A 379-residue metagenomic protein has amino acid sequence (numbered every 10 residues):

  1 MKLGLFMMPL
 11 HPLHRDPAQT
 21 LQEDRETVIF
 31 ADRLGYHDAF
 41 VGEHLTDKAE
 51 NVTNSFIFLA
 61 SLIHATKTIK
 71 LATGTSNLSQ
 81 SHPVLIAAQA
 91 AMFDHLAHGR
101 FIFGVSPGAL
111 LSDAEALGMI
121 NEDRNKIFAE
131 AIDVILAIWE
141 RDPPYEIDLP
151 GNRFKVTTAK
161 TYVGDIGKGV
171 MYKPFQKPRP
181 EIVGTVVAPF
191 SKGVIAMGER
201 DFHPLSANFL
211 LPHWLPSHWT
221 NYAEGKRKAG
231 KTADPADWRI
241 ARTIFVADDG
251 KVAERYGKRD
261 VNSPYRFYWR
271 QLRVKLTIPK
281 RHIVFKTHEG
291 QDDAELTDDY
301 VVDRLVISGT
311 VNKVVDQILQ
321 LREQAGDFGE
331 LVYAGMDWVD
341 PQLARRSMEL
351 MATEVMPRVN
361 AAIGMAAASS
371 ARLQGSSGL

Functional and structural regions predicted by a protein language model:
M1-D16, L110, V163-R179, I283-D303: N-terminal small/glycine-rich loop or linker at the start of catalytic domains across soluble metabolic enzymes
M1-T73, P178-P180, S369-L379: N-terminal beta1-alpha1-beta2 module of alpha/beta enzyme domains
L3, G35, E43, L62 (+7 more regions): Conserved, mostly hydrophobic/aromatic
L3-L5, A39-V41, L71-T73, F101-V105 (+4 more regions): Hydrophobic faces of well-ordered beta-strands that scaffold small-molecule active sites in alpha/beta enzyme cores
M7-Q22, S76-V84, P178-P189, F245 (+1 more regions): Active-site mouth loops of central-metabolism enzymes
A18-F30, A188-I195, V314-L321: Short, acidic/polar
D32-R33, L59-K67, A90, D94-F101 (+3 more regions): Acidic (Asp/Glu)-rich catalytic clusters
H82-R200, P216-T220, R227-K228, S370: Internal, glycine-rich beta/alpha segment that forms the wall or movable "lid" of small-molecule/cofactor binding
